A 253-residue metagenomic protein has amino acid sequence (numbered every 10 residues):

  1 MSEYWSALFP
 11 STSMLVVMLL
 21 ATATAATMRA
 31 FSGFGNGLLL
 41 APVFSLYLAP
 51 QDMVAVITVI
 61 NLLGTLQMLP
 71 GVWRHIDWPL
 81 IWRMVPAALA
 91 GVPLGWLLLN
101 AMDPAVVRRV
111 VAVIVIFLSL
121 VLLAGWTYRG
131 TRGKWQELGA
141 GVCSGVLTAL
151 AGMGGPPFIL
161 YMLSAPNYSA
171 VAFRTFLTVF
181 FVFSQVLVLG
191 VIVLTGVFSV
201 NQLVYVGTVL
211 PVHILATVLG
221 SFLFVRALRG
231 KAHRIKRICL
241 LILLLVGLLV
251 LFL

Functional and structural regions predicted by a protein language model:
M1-F9, W96-V106, I192-V204, R226: Membrane-interface helix termini and inter-helical loops of multi-pass transporters
S2-M28, R132-V146: Small-residue-enriched transmembrane helix starts and helix-helix packing motifs in multi-pass inner-membrane proteins
E3, M14-W82, G155-L210, I214-T217 (+1 more regions): Small-residue-rich hydrophobic segments that form or flank transmembrane alpha-helices in multi-pass membrane proteins
P42-Q51, A87-W96, L118, G139-L150 (+2 more regions): Small-residue-rich segments of transmembrane alpha-helices in multi-pass membrane proteins, especially helix faces
R74-P79, W126-R132, A165-V171, V225-R234: Membrane-interface helix-boundary motifs at transmembrane edges
W78-A88, R109-I114, R132-V142, A172-V179 (+1 more regions): Cytoplasmic-side transmembrane-helix entry/capping segments in multi-pass membrane proteins
L89-W96, N100, P104-A124, G207-F222 (+1 more regions): Selective transmembrane alpha-helices of multi-pass membrane proteins
F117-R174: Membrane-embedded helical hairpins/re-entrant loop segments and their flanking transmembrane helices within multi-pass
